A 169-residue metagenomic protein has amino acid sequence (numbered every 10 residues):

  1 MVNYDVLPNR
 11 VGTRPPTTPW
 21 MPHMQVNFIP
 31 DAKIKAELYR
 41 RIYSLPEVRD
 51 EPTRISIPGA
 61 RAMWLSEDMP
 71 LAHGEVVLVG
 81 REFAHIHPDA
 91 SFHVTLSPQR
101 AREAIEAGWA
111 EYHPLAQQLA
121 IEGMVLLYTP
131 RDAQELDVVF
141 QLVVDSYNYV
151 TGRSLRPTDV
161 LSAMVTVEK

Functional and structural regions predicted by a protein language model:
M1-K169: Charge-dense, helix-prone N-terminal extensions
